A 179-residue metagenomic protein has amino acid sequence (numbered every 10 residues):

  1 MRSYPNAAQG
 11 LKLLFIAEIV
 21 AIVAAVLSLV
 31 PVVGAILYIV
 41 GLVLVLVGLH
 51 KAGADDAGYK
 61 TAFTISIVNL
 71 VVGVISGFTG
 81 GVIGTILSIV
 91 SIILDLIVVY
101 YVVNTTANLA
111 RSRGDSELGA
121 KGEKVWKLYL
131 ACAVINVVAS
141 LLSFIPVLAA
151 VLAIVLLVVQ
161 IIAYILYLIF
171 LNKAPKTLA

Functional and structural regions predicted by a protein language model:
M1-A25, Y38-F78, I93-A139, V159-A179: Membrane-interface extramembranous regions at the lipid-water interface
V26-L37, S76-S91, A139-L156: Short hydrophobic membrane-inserting alpha-helices and related fusion/pore-forming segments
